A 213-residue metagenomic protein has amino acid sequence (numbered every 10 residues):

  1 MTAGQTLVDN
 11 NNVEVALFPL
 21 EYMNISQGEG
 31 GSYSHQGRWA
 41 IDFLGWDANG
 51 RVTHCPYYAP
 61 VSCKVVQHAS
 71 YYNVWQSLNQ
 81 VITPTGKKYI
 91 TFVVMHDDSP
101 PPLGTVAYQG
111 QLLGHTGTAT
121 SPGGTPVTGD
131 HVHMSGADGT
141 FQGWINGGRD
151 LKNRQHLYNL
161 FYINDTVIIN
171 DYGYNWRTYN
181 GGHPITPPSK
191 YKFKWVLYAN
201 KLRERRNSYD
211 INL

Functional and structural regions predicted by a protein language model:
A3-A16, N24, L44-Y58, L103-Y108 (+1 more regions): Acidic, glycine-rich catalytic/binding loops that coordinate metals and/or anionic ligands
E21, G37-W39, V61, D130: Envelope-exposed proteins and targeting segments
S26-Q27, G31-G37, V52: Short, solvent-exposed loop/turn elements at domain surfaces
E29, D47, A69, Q111 (+1 more regions): Sec/Tat-exported extracytoplasmic proteins
H35-I41, G45: Serine endopeptidase catalytic core focused on the charge-relay Asp
R38, Q67, Y71-N73, F92 (+3 more regions): Extracellular protease catalytic domains of secreted zymogens
V52-H54, Y58-P101, G117-H133: Zn2+-dependent peptidoglycan hydrolase active-site motif and core
S62-K64, V106, L112: Residue-level marker of beta-strand positions
